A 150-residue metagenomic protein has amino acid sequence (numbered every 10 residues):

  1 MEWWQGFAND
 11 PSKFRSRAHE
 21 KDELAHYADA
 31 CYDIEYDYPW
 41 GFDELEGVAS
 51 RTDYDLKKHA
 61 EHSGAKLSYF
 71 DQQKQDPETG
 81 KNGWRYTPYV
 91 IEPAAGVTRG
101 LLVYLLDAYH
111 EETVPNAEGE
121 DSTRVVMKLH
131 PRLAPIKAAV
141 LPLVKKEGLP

Functional and structural regions predicted by a protein language model:
M1-P150: NTP/phosphate- and nucleic-acid-binding module
